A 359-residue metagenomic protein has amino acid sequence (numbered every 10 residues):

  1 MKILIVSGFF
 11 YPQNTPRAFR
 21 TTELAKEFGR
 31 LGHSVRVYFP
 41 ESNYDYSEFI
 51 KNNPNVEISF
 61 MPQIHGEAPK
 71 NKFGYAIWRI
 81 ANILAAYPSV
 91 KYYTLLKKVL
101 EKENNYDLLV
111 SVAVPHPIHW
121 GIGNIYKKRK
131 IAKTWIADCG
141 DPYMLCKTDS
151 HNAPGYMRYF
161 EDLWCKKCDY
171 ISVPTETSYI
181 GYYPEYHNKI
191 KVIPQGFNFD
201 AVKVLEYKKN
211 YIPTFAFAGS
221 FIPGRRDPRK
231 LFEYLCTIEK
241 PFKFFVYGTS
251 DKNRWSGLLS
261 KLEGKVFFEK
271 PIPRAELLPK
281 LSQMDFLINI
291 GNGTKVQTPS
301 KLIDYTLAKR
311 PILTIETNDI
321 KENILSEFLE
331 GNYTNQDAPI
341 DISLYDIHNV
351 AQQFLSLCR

Functional and structural regions predicted by a protein language model:
M1-P62, Y170, L235-I238: N-terminal subdomain of nucleotide-sugar transferases
L24, K91-T94, P117, A137 (+2 more regions): Membrane-proximal helix-turn-helix segments that form the acceptor-binding/catalytic region of lipid-linked
D149, K191, G196-I212: Acidic anion/phosphate-binding donor-loop and adjacent secondary structure in glycosyltransferase catalytic cores
S172, K208-R225, F232, V350: Conserved donor-binding/catalytic core segment of Leloir-type glycosyltransferases
P174-T177, Q195-G196: Carbohydrate-associated surface elements
G248, N253-E276: Nucleotide-activated donor-binding/catalytic signature segment of Leloir-type glycosyltransferases, i.e., the conserved
L281-V296: Acidic donor-binding loop of glycosyltransferase active sites
N332-R359: A charged, aromatic-enriched C-terminal amphipathic alpha-helix characteristic of glycosyltransferases across folds
